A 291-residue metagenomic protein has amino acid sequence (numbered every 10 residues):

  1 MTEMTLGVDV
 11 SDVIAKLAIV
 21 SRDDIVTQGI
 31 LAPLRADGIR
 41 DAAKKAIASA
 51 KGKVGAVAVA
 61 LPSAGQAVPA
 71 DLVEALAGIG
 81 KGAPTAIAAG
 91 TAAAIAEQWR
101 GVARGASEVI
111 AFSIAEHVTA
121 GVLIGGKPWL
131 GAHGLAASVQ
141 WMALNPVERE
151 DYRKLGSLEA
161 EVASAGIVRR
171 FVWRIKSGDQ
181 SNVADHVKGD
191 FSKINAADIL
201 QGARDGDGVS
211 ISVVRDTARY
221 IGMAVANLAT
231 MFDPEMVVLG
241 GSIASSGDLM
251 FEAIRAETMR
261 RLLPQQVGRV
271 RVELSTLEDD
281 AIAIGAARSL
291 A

Functional and structural regions predicted by a protein language model:
M1-A56, Q66-V73, A77-G80, A96-G105 (+1 more regions): ATP-binding/phosphotransfer module of carbohydrate and carboxylate kinases, centering on a glycine-rich
M1-E3, A86-F112, H117: Conserved phosphate-binding catalytic cores of ATP/NTP-utilizing and phosphoryl-transfer enzymes
T5-D9, V54-A60, V109-S113, T119-G121: Short glycine-aspartate micro-motif
A18-V20, I87, I114, L123: Short hydrophobic alpha-helical segments used for membrane anchoring or interfacial signaling
V57-S63, A89-A93: Short, glycine/charge-rich beta-strand/loop segments that flank catalytic centers and engage negatively charged groups
P62-G65, A115-H117, I243: Short glycine-rich anion-binding loops that position phosphate/pyrophosphate groups of nucleotides and phosphorylated
G105-A165: Glycine-rich phosphate-binding loop of actin/hexokinase-like ATP-binding domains
